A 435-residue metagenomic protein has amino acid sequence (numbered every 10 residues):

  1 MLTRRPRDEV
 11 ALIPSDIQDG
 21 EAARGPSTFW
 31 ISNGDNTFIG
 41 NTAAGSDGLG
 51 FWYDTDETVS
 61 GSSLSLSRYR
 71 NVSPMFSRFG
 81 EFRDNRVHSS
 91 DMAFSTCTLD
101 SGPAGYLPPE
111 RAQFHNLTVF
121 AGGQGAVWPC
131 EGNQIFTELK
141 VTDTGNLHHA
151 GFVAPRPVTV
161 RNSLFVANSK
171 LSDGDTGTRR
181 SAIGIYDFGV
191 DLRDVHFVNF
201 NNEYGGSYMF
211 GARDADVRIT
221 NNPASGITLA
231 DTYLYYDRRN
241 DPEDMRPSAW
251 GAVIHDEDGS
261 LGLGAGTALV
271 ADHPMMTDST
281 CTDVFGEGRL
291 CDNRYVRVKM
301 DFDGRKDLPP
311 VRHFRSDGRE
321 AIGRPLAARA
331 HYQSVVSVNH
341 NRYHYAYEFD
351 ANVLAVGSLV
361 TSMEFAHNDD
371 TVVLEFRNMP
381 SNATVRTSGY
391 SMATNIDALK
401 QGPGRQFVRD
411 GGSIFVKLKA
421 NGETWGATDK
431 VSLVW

Functional and structural regions predicted by a protein language model:
M1-I31, G48-D84, D91-P109, L147-H149 (+2 more regions): Acidic/polar low-complexity surface segments
L2-R4, I31-S32, I39, A44-L49 (+16 more regions): Feature marks extracellular polysaccharide-active and adherence modules
D16-Q18, G125-P129: Generic detector of short, locally flexible boundary/turn motifs and exposed helical patches
Y69, L99, Q124, E131-W435: Intrinsically disordered, low-complexity serine/proline/glycine/threonine-rich regulatory regions
